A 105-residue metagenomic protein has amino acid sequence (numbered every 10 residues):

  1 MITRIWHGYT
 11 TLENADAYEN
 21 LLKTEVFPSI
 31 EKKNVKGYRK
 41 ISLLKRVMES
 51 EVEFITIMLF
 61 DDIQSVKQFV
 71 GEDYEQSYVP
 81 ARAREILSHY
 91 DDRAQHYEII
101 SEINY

Functional and structural regions predicted by a protein language model:
M1-I5, N14-L21, I55-L59, D92: A broad, low-specificity signal for short, low-complexity segments enriched in glycine/proline and polar/charged
T3-Y9, S42-Y74: Short, well-ordered beta-strand segments in beta-rich or mixed alpha/beta enzyme and ligand-binding folds
L12, F60-D62, E98-S101: Non-catalytic surface loops within mature trypsin-like serine protease
N14-K40, Y78-R82: Short amphipathic alpha-helical segments
A15-A17, S65-K67, I103: Intrinsically disordered, low-complexity acidic/polar segments
P28, K32, E72, S88-H89: A structural signal for alpha-helix termini and helix-coil/disorder junctions
R39-V52, Y78-Y105: Glycine-rich beta-strand-turn "strand-cap" elements at beta-sheet edges
